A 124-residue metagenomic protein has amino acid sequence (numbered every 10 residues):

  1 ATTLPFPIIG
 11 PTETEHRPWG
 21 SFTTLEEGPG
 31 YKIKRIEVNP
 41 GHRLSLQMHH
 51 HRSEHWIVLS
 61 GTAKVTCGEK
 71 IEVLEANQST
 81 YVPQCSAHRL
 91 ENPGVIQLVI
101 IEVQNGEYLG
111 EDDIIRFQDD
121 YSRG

Functional and structural regions predicted by a protein language model:
A1-R35, P40, I114-G124: A short, N-terminal "cap"/entry segment at the start of jelly-roll beta-barrel domains of the cupin/DSBH fold
L25-G28, T62, R89: A structural signal for the main folded, soluble domain(s) of proteins
K34-H51, K64: Conserved short histidine dyad/triad with adjacent acidic residue
H42, H51-R52, K70, S86-A87 (+1 more regions): A generic "binding-loop/recognition-motif" signal
H50-E69: Glycine- and acidic-residue-biased ligand/ion/polar-headgroup-sensing regions
G68-A87: Short acidic-glycine-tyrosine-enriched beta hairpin
Q84-I114: Ligand-binding loop in jelly-roll beta-barrel domains
